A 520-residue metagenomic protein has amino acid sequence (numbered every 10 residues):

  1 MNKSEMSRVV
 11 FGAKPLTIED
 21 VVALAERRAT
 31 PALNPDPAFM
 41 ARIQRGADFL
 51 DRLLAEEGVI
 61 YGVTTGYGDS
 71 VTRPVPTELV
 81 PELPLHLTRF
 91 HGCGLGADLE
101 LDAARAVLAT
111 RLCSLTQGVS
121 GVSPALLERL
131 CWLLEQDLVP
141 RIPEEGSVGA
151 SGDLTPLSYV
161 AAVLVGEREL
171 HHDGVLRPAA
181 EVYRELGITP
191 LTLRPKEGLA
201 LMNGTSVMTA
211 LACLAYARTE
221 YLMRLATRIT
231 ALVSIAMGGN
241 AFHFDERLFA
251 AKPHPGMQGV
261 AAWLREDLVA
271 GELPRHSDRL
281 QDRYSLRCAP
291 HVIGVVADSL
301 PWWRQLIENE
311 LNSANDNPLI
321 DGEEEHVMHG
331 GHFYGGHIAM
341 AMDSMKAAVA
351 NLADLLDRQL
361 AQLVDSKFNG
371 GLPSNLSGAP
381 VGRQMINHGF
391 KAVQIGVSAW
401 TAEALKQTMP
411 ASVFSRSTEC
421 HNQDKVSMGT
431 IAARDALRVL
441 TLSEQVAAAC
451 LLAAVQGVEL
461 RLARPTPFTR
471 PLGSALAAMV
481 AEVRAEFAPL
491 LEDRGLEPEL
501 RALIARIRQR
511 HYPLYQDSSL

Functional and structural regions predicted by a protein language model:
N2-A29, L33-A38, R42-L54, P76 (+2 more regions): C-terminal auxiliary extensions adjacent to catalytic cores
K3-E57, P84-P143, S234: Glycine-rich, flexible loop motifs
Y61-L83, F90-L115, P143-V165, L191-M208 (+1 more regions): FAD-binding core of FAD-dependent oxidoreductases, characterized by glycine-rich FAD pyrophosphate-binding loops
V119, V148-A150, M385: Conserved, non-catalytic sequence blocks in retroelement Pol enzymes and Pol-derived host proteins
E128-E135, T155-A162, R224: A broadly conserved amphipathic alpha-helix scaffold signal in soluble, globular proteins
I142-S147, E323-V327: Cysteine-centered functional microenvironments
